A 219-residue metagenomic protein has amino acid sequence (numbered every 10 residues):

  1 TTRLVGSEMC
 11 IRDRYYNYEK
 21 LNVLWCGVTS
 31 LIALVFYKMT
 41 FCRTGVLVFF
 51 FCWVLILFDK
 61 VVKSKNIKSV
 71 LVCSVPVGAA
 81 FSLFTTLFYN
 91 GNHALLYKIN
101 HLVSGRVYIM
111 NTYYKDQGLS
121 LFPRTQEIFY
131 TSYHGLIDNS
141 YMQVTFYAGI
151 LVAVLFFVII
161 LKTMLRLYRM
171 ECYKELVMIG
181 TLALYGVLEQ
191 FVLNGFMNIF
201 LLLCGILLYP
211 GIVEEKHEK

Functional and structural regions predicted by a protein language model:
T1-G6, C10-D13: Single conserved hydrophobic/aromatic residue that forms the stacking wall/gate of nucleotide- or nucleobase-binding
R14-T86, L165-R166, Y173, T181: Hydrophobic alpha-helical segments of polytopic membrane proteins
L34-C42, T145-A148, V187-L188: Transmembrane helix irregularities
T40-T44, L136, E189-F200: Membrane-interface catalytic loops of GT-C/OST-like multi-pass glycosylation enzymes that act
L87-G91: Juxtamembrane "helix-exit" motif on the non-cytosolic side of transmembrane helices
H93-A148: Long extracytoplasmic/lumenal interhelical loops at the membrane interface of multi-pass membrane proteins
Y133-L165, L184: A conserved mid-to-late transmembrane alpha helix and its immediate loop/hinge that forms the functional core
M178-A183, N194-K219: Transmembrane alpha-helices of multi-pass inner-membrane enzymes
